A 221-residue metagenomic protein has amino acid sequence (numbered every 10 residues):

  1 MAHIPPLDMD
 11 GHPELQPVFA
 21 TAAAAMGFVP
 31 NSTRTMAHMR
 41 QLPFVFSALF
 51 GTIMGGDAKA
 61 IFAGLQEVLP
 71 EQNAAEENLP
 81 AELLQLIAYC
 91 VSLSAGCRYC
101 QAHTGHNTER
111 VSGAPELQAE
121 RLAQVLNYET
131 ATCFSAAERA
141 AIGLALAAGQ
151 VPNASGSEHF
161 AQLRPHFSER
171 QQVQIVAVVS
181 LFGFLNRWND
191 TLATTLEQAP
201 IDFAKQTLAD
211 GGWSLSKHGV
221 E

Functional and structural regions predicted by a protein language model:
M1-L79, A204-E221: Mobile cap/lid helix-loop segments that border enzyme active or cofactor-binding sites and regulate substrate access
N31-H38, A75-C97, V173-A177: Alpha-helical scaffold segments that form or flank carboxylate-/histidine-based iron centers
P70-A74, N127-T130, A147: Active-site-adjacent structural elements in folded domains
I87-V111, V179-L185: Short, thiol/selenol-centered motifs that function as redox-active sites or metal-ligating centers
G105-L122, P165: Structured all-alpha helical bundle cores of eukaryotic regulatory proteins
Q124-A136: Acidic/His metal-coordination segments adjacent to aromatic residues that form catalytic metal sites in metalloenzymes
C133-A177: Acidic/histidine-rich alpha-helical segments that form the ligand environment of transition-metal centers
Q162, E169-H218: Preference for long, well-ordered alpha-helical segments
